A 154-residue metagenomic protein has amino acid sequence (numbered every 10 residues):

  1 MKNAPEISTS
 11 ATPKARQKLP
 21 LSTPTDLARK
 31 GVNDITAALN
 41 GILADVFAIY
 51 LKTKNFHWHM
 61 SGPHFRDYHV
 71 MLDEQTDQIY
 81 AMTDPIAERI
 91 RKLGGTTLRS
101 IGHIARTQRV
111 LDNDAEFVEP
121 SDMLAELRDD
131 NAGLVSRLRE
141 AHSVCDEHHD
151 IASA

Functional and structural regions predicted by a protein language model:
K2-T25: Acidic, low-complexity proline/glycine-rich segments
P13-P20, I90-P120: Carboxylate-rich helix-loop segments that flank metal/cofactor sites and access channels in metalloenzymes
Q17-P20, D45, I49-F56, M82 (+2 more regions): Amphipathic, well-ordered alpha-helical segments in soluble domains
P20-I42, P120: Disorder-to-helix initiation segments
D26-D34, I49-E74, R139-A152: Helix-loop segments that flank and shape redox-cofactor active sites
I35-D45, I49, Q75, M123 (+1 more regions): Amphipathic alpha-helix face/heptad-repeat signature
M60-H103: Conserved alpha-helical segments that form or flank metal/cofactor-binding pockets of metalloenzymes
G102-A154: Acidic/histidine-rich alpha-helical segments that form the ligand environment of transition-metal centers
